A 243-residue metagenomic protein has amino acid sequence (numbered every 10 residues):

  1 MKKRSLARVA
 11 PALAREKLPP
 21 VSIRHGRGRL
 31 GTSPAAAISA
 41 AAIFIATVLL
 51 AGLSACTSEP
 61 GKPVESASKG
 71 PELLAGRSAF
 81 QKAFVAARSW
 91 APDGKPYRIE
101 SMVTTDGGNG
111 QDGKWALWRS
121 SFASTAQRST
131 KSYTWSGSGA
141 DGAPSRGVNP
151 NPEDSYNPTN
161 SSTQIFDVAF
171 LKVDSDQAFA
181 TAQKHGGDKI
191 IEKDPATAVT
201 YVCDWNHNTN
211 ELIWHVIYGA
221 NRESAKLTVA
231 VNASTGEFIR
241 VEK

Functional and structural regions predicted by a protein language model:
K2, G52, C56-K243: Long, terminal "pre-/pro-" and other extracytoplasmic accessory regions that lie outside the mature folded/catalytic
K2-R4, V9, A14, V21-S54: Sec-dependent bacterial lipoprotein signal peptides
